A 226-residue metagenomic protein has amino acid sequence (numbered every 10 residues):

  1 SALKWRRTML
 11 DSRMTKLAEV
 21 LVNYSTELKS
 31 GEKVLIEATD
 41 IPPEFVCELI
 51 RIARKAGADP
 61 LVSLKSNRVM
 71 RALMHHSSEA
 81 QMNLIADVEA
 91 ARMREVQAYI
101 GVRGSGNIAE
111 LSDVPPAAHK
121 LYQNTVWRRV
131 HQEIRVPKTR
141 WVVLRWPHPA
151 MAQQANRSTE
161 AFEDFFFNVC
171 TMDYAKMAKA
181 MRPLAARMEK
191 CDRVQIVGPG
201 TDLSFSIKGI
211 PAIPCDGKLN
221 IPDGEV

Functional and structural regions predicted by a protein language model:
W5-V226: Active-site bordering "gate/hinge" segments that shape substrate access to catalytic or cofactor-binding pockets
